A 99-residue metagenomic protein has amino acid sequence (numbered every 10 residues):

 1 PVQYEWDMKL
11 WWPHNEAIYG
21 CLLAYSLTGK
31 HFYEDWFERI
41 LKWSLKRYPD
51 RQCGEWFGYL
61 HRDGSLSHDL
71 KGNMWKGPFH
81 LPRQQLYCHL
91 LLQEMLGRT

Functional and structural regions predicted by a protein language model:
P1-T99: Glycan-recognition and catalytic cores of secretory/periplasmic carbohydrate-active enzymes
